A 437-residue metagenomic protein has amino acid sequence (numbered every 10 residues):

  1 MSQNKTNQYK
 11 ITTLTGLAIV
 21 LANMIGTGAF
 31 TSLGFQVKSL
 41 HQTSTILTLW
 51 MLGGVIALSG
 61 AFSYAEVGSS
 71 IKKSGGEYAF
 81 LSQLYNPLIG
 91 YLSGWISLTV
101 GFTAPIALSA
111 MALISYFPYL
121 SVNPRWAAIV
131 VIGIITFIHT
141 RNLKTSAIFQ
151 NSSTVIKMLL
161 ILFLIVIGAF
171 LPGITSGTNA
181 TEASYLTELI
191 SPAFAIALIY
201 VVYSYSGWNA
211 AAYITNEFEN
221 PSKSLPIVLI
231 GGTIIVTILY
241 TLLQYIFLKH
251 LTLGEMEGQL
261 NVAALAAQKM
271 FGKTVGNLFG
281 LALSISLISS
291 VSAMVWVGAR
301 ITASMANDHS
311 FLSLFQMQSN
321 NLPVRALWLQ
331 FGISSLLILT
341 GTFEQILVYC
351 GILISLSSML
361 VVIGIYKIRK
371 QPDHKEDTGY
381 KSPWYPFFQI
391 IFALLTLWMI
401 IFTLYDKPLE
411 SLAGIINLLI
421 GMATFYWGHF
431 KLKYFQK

Functional and structural regions predicted by a protein language model:
M1-S2, Y78-L84, S109-A128, L160 (+5 more regions): Helix-loop-helix connectors at the membrane interface of multi-pass transporters/channels
M1-S44, M51, A57-F62, K73-S74 (+5 more regions): Membrane-interface "cap" regions at the ends of multi-pass membrane proteins
I11-F30, G168, L186-L243, V275-M294: Hydrophobic, membrane-embedded alpha-helices of multi-pass small-molecule transporters
L58-I132, F137-T140, T145, L283-S304 (+1 more regions): Hydrophobic transmembrane alpha-helices that form the core helical bundles of multi-pass secondary transporters
A79-F80, N86, Y119, S184 (+2 more regions): TM-loop-TM module centered on a large, flexible mid-protein loop between adjacent transmembrane helices in multi-pass
I114, P124-T175, E188, L229-T233 (+2 more regions): Membrane-interface loop-to-helix entry segments
L120, P124, V155-Y185, Q244-L251 (+3 more regions): Hydrophobic alpha-helical segments and their helix-loop junctions in multi-pass secondary transporters
M317-P323, S358-E410, Y434-Q436: C-terminal membrane-solvent junction of multi-pass transporters and transport-like membrane proteins
